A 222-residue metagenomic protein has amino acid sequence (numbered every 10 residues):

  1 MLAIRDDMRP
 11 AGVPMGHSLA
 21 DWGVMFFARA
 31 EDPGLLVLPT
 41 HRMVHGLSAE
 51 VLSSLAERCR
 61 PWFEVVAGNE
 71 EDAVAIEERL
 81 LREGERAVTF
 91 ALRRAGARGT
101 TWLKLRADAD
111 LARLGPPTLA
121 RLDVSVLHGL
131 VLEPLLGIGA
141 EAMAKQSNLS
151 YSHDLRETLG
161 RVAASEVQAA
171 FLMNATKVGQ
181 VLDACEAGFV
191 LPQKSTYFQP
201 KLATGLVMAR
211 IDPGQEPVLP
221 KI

Functional and structural regions predicted by a protein language model:
M1-I222: Surface-exposed, charge/polar-rich loops and edge strands
